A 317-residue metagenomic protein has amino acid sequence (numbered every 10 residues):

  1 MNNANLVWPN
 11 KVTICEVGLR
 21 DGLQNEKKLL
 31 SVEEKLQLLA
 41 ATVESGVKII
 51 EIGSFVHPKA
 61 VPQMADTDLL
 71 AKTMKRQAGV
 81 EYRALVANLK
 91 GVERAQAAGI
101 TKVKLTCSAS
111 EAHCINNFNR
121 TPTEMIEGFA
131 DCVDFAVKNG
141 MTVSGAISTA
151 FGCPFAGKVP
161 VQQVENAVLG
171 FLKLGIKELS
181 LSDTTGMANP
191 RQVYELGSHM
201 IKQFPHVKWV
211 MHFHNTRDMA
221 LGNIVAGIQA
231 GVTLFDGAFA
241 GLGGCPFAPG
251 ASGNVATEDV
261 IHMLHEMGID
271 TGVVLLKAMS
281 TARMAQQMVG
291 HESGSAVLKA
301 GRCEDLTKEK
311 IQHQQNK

Functional and structural regions predicted by a protein language model:
M1-K317: Catalytic cores and adjacent flexible loops of soluble metabolic enzymes that perform enolate/carbanion chemistry on
